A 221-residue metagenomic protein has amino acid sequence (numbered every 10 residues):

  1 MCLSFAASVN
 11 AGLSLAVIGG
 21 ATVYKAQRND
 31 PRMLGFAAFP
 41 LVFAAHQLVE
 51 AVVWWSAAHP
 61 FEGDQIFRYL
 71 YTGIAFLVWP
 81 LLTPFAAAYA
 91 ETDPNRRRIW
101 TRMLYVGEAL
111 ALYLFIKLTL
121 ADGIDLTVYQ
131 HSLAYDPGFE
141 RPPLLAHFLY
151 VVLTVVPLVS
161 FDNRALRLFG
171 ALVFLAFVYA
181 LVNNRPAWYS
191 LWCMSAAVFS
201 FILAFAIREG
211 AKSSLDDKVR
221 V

Functional and structural regions predicted by a protein language model:
M1-I18: Hydrophobic transmembrane alpha-helical segments in integral membrane proteins
V17-Y24, K117-L120, A134-A171, L175 (+1 more regions): Alpha-helical transmembrane segments in multipass membrane proteins, preferentially the mid-helix core
G19-K25, A51-Q65, T72-Y105: Internal transmembrane alpha-helix with an interfacial aromatic "cap," most often the third helix
D30-P40, I99-R102, D162-A171: Membrane-interfacial loop-to-transmembrane alpha-helix junctions, especially the N-terminal start
V42-V49, G107-I116, L172-R185: Aromatic-anchored segments of alpha-helical transmembrane domains
F61-G73, W100, Q130-D136, Y189-V198: Non-cytosolic membrane-interface motifs at loop->transmembrane helix junctions
A86-L153: Membrane-proximal helix-loop-helix units in multi-pass membrane proteins
D162-V221: C-terminal transmembrane-bundle signature of multipass membrane proteins, characterized by strong activation on
